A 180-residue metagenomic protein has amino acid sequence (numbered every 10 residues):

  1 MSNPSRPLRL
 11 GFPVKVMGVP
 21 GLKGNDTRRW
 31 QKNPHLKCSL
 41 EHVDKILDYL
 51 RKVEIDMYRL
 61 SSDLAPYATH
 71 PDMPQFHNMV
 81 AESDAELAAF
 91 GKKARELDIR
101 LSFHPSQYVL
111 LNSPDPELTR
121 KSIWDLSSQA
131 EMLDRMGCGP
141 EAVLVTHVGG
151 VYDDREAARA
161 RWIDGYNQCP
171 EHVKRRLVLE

Functional and structural regions predicted by a protein language model:
M1-R100, Q107-I123, A130-C138, Q168 (+1 more regions): Alpha/beta catalytic barrel-like cores
S106, M136-D153: Active-site groove signature of glycoside hydrolases
T119-I123, V148-V151, R155, P170 (+1 more regions): Residues lining hydrophobic/aromatic ligand-binding pockets adjacent to catalytic sites
E156-E180: Acidic/histidine-rich catalytic cores of soluble enzymes
